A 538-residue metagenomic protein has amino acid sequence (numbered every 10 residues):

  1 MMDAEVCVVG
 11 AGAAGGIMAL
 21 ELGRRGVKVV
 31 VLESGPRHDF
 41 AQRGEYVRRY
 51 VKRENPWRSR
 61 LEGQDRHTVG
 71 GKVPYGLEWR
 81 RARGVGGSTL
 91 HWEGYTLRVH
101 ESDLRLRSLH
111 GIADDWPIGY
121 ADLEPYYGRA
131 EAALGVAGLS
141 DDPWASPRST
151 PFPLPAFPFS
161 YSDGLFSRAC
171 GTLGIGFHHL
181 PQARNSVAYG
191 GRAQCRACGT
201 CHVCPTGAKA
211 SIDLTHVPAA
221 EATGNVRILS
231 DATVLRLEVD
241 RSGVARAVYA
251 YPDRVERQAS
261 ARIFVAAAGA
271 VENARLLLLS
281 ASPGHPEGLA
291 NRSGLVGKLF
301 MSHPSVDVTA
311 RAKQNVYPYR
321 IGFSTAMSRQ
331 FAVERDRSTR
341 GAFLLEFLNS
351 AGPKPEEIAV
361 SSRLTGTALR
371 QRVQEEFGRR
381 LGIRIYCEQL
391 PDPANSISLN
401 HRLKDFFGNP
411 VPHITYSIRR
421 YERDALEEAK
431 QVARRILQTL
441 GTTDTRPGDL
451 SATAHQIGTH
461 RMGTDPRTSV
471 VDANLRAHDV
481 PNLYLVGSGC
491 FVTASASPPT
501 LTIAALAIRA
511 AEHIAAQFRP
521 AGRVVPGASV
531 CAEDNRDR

Functional and structural regions predicted by a protein language model:
M1-A14, A266: Beta1/beta-strand and adjacent pyrophosphate-binding region of the FAD-binding site in flavoprotein oxidoreductases
G12-A13, Y161, V271, C490: Residue-level detector of alpha-helix initiation sites
E21-R24, K28-V31, G35-Y46, A222-T223 (+7 more regions): Glycine-rich loop(s) and the adjacent beta-strand/alpha-helix scaffold that form part
V27, S34-G94, Y120-R129, D163-G171: N-terminal FAD cofactor-binding segment of flavoenzymes
F40-A41, G138-T150, D444-L450, P520-S529: Short, glycine/acidic-rich hinge or "gate" loops at secondary-structure transitions that mediate conformational
W57-R58, T68-P74, R107-V234, R461: Conserved redox-cofactor binding core of oxidoreductases
H67-R80, V85-S88, W116-P117, S293-P412 (+5 more regions): FAD cofactor-binding and catalytic pocket of flavoenzymes
H179-A183, Q194-T200, L235-D240, G378-Q389 (+3 more regions): A glycine-rich dinucleotide-binding beta-alpha-beta segment and adjacent secondary-structure elements that constitute
